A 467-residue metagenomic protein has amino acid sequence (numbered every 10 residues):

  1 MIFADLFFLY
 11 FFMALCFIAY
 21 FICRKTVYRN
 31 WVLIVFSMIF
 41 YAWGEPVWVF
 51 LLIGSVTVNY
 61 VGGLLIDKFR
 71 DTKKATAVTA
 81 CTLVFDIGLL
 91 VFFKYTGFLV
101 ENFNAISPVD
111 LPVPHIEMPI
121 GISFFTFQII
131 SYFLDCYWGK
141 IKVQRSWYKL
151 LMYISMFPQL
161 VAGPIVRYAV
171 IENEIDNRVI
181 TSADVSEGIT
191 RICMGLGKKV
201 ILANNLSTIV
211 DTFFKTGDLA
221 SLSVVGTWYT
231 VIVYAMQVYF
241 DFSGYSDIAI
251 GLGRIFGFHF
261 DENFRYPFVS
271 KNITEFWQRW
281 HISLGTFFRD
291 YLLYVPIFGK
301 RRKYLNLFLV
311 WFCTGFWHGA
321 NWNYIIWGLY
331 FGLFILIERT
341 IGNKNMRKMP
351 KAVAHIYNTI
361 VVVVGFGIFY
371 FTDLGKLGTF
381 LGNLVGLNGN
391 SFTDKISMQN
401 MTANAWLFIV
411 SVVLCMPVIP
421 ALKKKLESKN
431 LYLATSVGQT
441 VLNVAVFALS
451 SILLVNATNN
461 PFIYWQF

Functional and structural regions predicted by a protein language model:
M1-Q466: Membrane-embedded transmembrane alpha-helical bundles that form the catalytic cores of multi-pass lipid-modifying
